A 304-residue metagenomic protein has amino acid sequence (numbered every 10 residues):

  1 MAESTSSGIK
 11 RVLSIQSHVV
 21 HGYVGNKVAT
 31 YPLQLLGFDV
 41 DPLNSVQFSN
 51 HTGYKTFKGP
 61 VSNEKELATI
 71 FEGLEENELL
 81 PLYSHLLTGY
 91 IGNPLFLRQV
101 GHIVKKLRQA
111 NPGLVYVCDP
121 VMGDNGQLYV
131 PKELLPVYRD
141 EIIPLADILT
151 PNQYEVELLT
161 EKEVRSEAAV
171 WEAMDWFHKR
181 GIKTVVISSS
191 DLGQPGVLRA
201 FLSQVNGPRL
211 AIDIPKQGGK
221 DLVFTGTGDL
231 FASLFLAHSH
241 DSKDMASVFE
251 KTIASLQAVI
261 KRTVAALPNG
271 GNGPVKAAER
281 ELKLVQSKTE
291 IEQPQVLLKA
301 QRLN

Functional and structural regions predicted by a protein language model:
M1-S62, I291-N304: Glycine-rich phosphate/adenosyl-contacting loop at the front of the ribokinase-like
K58-E76: Glycine-rich, highly charged phosphate/nucleotide-binding loops
L80-R108, P120-D124: N-terminal glycine-rich phosphate/adenylate-binding segment common to multiple enzyme folds
L107-Y116, R180-K183: A short helix->loop->beta-strand "cap" motif at the edges of active sites that frequently abuts
Y129-A211, G218-K220, D241-A246: Conserved phosphate/ATP/ADP-binding segment of small-molecule kinases
I214-F235: Short glycine/threonine-rich catalytic loop with a Thr-x-Gly-x-Asp
S233-D241, A254, A258: Short glycine/serine- and small hydrophobic-enriched flexible loop segments
A246-N304: Charged C-terminal helix
